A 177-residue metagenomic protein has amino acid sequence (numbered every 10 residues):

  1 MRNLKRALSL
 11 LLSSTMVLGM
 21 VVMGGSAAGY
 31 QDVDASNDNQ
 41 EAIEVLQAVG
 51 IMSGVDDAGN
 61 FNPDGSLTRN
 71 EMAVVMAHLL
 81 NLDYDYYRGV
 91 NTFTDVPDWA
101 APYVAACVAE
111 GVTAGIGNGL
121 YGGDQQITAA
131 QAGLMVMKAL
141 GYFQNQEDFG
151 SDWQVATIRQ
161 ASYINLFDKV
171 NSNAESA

Functional and structural regions predicted by a protein language model:
R2-Q40, M52-P102, A109-A130, V136-A177: Feature responds to low-complexity, polar/acidic, surface-exposed segments characteristic of secreted/exported proteins
V49: Conserved dinucleotide-binding and phosphotransfer motif residues
